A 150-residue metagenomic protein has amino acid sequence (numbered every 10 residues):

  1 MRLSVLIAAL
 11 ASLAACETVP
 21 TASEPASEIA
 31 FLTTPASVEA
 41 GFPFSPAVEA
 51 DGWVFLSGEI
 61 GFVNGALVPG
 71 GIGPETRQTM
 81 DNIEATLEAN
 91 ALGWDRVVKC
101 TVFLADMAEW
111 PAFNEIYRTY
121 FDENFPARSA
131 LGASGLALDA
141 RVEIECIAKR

Functional and structural regions predicted by a protein language model:
L3-L10, C16-D81, A85-D95, L104-R150: N-terminal presequence-like segments and the immediate start of the first folded domain
V98-C100: Surface-exposed aromatic
